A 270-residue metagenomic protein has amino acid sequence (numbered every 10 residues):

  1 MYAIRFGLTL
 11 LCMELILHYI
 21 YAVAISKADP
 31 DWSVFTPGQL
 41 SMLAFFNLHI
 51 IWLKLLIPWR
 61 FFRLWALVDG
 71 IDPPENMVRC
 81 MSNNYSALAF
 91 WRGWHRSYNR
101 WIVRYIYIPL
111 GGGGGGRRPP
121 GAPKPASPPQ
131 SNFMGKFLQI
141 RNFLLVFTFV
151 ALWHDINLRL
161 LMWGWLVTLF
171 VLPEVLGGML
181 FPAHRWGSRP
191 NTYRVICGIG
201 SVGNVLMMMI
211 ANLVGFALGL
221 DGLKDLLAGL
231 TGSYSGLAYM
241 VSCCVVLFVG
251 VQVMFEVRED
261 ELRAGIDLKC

Functional and structural regions predicted by a protein language model:
M1-C270: Non-catalytic, membrane-anchoring transmembrane segments at the edges
